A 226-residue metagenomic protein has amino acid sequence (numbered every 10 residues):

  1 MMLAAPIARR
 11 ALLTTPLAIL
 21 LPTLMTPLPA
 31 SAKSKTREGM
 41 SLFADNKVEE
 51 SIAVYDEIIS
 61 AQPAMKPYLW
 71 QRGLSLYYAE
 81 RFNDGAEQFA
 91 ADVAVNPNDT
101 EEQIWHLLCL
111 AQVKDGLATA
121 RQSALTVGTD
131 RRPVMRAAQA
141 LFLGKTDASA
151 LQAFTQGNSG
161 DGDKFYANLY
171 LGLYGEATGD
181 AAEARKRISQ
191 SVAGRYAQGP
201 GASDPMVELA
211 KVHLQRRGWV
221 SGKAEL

Functional and structural regions predicted by a protein language model:
L3-I19: N-terminal secretory signal peptides and thylakoid transit peptides that target proteins across membranes
M40, L74, L108-L110, L173: Residue-level recognition of tetratricopeptide repeat
P63, P97-N98, G128-T129, G162 (+1 more regions): Short coil turns that delineate tetratricopeptide repeat
